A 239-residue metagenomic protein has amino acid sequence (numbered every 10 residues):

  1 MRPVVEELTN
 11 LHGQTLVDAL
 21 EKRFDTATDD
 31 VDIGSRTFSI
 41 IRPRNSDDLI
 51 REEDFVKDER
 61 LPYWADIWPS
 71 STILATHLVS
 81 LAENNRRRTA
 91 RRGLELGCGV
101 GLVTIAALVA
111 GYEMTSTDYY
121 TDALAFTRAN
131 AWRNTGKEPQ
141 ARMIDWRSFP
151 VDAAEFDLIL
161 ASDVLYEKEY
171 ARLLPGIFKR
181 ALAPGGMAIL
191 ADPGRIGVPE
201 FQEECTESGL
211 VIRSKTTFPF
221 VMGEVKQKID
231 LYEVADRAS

Functional and structural regions predicted by a protein language model:
M1-S239: S-adenosylmethionine-dependent methyltransferases
